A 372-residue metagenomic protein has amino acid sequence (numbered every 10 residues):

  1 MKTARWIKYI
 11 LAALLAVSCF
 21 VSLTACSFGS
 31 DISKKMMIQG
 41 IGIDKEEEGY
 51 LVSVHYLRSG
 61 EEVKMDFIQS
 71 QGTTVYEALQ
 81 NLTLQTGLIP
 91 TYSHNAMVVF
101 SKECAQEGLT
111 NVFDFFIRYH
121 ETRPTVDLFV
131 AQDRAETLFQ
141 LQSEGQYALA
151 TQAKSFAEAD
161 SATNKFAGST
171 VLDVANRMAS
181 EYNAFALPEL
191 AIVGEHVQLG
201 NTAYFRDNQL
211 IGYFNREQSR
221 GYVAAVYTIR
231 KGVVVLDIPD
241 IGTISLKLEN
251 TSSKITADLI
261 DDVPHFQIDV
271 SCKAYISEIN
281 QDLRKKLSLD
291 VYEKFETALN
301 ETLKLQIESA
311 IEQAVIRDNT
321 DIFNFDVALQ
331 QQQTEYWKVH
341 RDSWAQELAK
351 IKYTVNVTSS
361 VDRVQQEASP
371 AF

Functional and structural regions predicted by a protein language model:
K2-F372: Membrane-proximal alpha-helical signals and transmembrane carboxylates
